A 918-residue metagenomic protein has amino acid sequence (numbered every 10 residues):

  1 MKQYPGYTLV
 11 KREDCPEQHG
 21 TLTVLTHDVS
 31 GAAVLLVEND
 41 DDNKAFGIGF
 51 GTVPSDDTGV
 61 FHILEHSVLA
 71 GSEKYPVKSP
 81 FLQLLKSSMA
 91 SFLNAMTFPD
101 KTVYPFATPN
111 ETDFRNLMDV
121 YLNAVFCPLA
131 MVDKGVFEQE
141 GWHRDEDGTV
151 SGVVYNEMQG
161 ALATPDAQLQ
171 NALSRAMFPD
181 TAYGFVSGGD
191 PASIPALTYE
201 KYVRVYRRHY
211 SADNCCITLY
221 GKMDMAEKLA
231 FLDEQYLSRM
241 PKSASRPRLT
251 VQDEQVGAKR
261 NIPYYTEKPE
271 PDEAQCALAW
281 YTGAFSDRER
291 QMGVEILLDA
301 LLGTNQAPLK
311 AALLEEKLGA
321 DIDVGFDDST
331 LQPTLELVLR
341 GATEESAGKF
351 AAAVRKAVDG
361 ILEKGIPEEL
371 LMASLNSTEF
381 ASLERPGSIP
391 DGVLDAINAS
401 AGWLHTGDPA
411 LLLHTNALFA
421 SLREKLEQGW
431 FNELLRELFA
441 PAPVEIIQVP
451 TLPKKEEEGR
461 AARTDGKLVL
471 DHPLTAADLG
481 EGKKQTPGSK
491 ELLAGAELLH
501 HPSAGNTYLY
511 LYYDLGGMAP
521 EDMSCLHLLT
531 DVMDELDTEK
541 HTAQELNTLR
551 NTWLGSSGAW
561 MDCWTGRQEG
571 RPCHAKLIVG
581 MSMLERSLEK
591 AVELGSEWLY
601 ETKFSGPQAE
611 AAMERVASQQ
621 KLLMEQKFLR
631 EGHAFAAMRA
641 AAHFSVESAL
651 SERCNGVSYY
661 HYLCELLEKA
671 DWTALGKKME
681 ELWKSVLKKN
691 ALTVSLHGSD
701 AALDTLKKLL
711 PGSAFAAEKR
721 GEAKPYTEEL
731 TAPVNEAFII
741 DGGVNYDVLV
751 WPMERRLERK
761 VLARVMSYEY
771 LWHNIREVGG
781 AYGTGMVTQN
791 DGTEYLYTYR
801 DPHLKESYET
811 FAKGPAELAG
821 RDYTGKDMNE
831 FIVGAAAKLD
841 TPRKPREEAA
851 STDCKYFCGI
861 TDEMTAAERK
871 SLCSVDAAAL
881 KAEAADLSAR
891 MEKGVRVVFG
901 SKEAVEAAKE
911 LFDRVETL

Functional and structural regions predicted by a protein language model:
M1-A45: Non-catalytic terminal extensions that flank enzyme cores
V37-D40, G47-G49, Y155, Q159 (+9 more regions): His/Glu-based metal-binding/catalytic segments typifying zinc-dependent metallopeptidases
N43-V53, S79-C127, K134-E140, A167-A192 (+10 more regions): M16 family metallopeptidases and their MPP-like homologs
T58-A70, M523, H527-D531: Active-site recognition of the HExxH zinc-binding catalytic motif
F92, V203-R207, Y264-T266, L309 (+10 more regions): Generic recognition of flexible, low-complexity loop/linker segments
R144, T149-A212, T218-G221, M225-D233 (+2 more regions): Hydrophobic, small-residue-rich alpha-helical packing segments that form membrane-like cores
V203-Q235, S651-G656, L675-L709, E892: Non-catalytic, conformational "gating/processing" segments within enzyme and secreted inhibitor domains
S874-L918: In a subset of proteins, long, contiguous C-terminal domains/tails are tracked
